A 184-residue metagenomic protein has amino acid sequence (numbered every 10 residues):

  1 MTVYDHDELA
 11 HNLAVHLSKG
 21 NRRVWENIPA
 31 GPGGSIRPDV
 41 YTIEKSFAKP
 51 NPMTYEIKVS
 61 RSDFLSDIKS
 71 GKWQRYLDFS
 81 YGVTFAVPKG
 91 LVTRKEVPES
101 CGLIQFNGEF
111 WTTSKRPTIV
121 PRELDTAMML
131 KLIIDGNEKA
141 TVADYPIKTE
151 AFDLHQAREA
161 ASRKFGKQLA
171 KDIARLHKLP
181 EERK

Functional and structural regions predicted by a protein language model:
V3: N-terminal beta1-alpha1 ligand-phosphate binding loop
D7-N21, K95-K184: Non-catalytic C-terminal interaction segments of nucleic acid-processing enzymes
H11-M53: Active-site metal-binding core of divalent-cation-utilizing nuclease and nuclease-like domains
P29, K45, I57-S60, P88: Histidine- and/or cysteine-centered catalytic micro-motif in compact active-site loops
A48, S62, L91, E109-W111: Surface-exposed, flexible loop/turn segments at secondary-structure boundaries
P50-S62: Short, basic, glycine/proline-bearing loop/turn elements
V59-C101: Catalytic cores of nucleic-acid endonucleases
